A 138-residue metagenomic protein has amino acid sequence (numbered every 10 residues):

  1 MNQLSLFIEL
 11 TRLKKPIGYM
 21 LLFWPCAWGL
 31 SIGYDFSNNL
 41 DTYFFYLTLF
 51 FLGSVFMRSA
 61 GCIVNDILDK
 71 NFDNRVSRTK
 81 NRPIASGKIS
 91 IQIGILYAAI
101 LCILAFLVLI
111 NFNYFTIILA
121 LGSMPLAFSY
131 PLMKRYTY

Functional and structural regions predicted by a protein language model:
M1-L4, K14: Onset of an N-terminal alpha helix
N2, N38-Y46, T79, F112: Membrane-helix interfacial "entry" motifs
L4-E9, W28, R82-Y138: Intramembrane alpha-helical segments
E9-R12, T48-L52, L96: Internal alpha-helical transmembrane segments of multi-pass membrane proteins, especially GPCRs
L13-I32: The first (N-terminal) embedded transmembrane alpha-helix
C26-A27, S31-L68, C102-F106, I117-S129: Membrane-embedded alpha-helical segments that form the functional core of polytopic membrane enzymes, especially those
G53-A105: Aspartate-rich (DDxxD/NDxxD/DxxxD) Mg2+/diphosphate-binding motifs and their adjoining helix-loop segments
